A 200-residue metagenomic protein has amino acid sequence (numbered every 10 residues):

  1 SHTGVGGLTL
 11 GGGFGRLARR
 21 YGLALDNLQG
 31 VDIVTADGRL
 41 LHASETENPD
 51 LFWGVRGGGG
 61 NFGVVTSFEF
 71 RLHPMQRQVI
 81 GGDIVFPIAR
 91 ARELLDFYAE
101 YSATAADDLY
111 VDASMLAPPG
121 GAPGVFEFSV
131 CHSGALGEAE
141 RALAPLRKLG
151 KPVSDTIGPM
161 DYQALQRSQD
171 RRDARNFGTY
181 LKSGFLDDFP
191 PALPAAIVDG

Functional and structural regions predicted by a protein language model:
S1-G200: Soluble FAD-dependent oxygen oxidases
